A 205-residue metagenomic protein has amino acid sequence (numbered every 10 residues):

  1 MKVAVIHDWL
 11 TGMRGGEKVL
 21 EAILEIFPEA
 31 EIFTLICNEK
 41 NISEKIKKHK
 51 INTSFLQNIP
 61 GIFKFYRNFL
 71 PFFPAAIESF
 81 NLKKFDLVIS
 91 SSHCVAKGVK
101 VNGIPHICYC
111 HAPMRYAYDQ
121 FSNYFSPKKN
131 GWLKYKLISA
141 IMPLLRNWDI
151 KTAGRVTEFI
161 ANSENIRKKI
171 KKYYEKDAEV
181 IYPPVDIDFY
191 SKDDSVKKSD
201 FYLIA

Functional and structural regions predicted by a protein language model:
M1-T11, L35-I36: Nucleotide-activated donor-dependent transferases that construct or modify glycoconjugates
I6-D8, N162, I204-A205: Short hydrophobic "strand-cap" motifs at the C-terminus of beta-strands
G16-I26: Short amphipathic alpha-helix
I26-K97: Active-site donor-binding segments of glycosyltransferases and PAPS-dependent sulfotransferases
L87-S90, K100-G131, E179: Active-site proximal beta-strand in glycosyltransferases
S126-F159, R167: Membrane-proximal helix-turn-helix segments that form the acceptor-binding/catalytic region of lipid-linked
E158, S195-A205: Conserved donor-binding/catalytic core segment of Leloir-type glycosyltransferases
K172, V185-S199: Acidic anion/phosphate-binding donor-loop and adjacent secondary structure in glycosyltransferase catalytic cores
